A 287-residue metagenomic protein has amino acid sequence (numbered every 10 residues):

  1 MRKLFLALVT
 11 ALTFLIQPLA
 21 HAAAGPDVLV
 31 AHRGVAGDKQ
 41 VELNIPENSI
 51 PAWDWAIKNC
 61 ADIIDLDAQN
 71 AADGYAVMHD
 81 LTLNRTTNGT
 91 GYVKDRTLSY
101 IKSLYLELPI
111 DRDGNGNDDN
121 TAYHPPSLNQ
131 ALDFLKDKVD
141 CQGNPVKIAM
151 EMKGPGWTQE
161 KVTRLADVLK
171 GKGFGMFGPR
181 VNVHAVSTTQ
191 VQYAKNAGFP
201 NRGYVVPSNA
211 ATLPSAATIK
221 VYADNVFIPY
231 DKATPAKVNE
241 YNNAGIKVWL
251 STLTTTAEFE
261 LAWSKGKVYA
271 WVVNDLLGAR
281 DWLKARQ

Functional and structural regions predicted by a protein language model:
M1-L4: Positively charged n-region of N-terminal signal peptides that target proteins for export
L6-A7, G37: General helical structural elements
A7-Q17: Bacterial N-terminal signal peptides
H21-Q287: Phosphate-group recognition and catalysis centered on beta-loop-alpha active-site segments
